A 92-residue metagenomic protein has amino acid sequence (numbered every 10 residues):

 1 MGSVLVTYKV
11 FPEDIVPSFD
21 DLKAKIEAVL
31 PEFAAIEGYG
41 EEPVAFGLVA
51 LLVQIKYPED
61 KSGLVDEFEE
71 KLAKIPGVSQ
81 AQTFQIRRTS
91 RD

Functional and structural regions predicted by a protein language model:
M1-D92: Long, contiguous binding/interaction regions
